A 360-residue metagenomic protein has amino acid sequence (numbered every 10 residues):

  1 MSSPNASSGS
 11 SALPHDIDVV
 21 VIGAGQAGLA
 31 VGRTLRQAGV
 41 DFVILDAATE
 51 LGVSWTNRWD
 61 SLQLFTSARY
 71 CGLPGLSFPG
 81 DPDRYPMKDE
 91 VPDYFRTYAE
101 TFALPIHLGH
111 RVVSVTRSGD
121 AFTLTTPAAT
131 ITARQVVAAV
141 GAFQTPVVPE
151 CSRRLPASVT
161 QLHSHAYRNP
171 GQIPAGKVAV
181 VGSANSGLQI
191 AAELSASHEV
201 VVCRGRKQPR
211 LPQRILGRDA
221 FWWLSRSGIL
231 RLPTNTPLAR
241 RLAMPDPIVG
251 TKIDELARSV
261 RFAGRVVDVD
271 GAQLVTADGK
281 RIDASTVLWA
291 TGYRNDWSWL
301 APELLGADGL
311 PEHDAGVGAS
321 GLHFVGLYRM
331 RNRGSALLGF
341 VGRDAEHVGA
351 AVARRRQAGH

Functional and structural regions predicted by a protein language model:
S2-A48, G52-S54, D83-N185, Q189-H360: Flavin (primarily FAD) cofactor-binding/catalytic cores of flavoenzymes
E50-N57, S61-G75: Redox-cofactor-proximal catalytic regions of oxidoreductases
S67-P82, L230-P233: Glycine-rich flavin
